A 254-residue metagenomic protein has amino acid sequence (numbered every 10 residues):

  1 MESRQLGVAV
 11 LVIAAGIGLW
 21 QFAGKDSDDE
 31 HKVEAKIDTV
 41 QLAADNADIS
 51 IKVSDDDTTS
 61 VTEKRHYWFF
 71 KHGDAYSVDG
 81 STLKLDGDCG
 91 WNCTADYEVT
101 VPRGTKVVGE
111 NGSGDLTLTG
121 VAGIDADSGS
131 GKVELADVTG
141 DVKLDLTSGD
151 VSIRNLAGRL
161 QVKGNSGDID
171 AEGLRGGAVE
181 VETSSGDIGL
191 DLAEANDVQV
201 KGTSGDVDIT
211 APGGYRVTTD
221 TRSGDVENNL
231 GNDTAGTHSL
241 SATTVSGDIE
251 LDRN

Functional and structural regions predicted by a protein language model:
R4, Q21-T82, D96-K106, L116-T119 (+2 more regions): Short linear S-[DN]-x-LW-Φ motif typified by the pepsin-like aspartic protease active-site region
R4-Q21: Hydrophobic membrane-insertion alpha-helices, especially the h-region of bacterial N-terminal signal peptides
K25-S27, K36, W68-H72, C93 (+9 more regions): Residues that act as N-cap/strand-start positions at coil-to-secondary-structure junctions
T39, D48, T58-S60, G73 (+7 more regions): Exposed beta-strand and adjacent loop surfaces of beta-rich binding modules that mediate intermolecular recognition
Q41, S50, G73-A75, E98 (+8 more regions): Short, surface-exposed charged micro-motifs
T82-D88: Short, aliphatic-rich beta-strand segments
V108-R154, Q161-K163: Right-handed parallel beta-helix
V151-N254: Short, surface-exposed interaction patches in beta-rich subdomains that mediate adhesion/assembly near membranes
